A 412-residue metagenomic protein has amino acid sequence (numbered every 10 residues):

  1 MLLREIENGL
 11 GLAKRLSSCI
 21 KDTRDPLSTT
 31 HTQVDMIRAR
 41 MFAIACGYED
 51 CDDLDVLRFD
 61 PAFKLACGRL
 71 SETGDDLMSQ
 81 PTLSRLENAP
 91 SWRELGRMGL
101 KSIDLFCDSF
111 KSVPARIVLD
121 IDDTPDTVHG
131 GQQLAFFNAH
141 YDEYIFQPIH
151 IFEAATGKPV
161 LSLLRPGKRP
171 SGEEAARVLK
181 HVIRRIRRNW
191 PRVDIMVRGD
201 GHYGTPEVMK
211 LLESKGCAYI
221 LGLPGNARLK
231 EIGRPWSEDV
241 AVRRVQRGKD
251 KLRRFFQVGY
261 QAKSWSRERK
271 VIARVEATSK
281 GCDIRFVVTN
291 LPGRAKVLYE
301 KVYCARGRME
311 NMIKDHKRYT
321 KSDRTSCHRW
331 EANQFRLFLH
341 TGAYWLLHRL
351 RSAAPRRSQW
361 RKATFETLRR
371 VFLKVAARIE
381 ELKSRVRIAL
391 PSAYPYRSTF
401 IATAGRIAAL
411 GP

Functional and structural regions predicted by a protein language model:
M1-N189, L212, R351, K374-P412: Dynamic "connector" segments at or just before major functional cores
I6, A39-R40, C51-L54, L83 (+8 more regions): Short, conserved catalytic/metal-binding motifs centered on acidic residues
I6, L54, A295-F335, L339-R351: Short amphipathic alpha-helical "interface-anchor" segments enriched in bulky aromatics
V56-L57, L70-E72, D194-M196, A354-T364: Short, glycine/acidic-rich hinge or "gate" loops at secondary-structure transitions that mediate conformational
Q133-F137, L211-C217, R234-D239: Short secondary-structure boundary/capping segments
S171-R228: Domain-level cores of phosphate- or acyl-group-handling catalytic modules
A218-K321, A377, G405-P412: An anionic, glycine-rich sequence signature occurring as long contiguous blocks
S322-L390, Y394, F400: Basic, amphipathic alpha-helical segments enriched in Lys/Arg and hydrophobic/aromatic residues
